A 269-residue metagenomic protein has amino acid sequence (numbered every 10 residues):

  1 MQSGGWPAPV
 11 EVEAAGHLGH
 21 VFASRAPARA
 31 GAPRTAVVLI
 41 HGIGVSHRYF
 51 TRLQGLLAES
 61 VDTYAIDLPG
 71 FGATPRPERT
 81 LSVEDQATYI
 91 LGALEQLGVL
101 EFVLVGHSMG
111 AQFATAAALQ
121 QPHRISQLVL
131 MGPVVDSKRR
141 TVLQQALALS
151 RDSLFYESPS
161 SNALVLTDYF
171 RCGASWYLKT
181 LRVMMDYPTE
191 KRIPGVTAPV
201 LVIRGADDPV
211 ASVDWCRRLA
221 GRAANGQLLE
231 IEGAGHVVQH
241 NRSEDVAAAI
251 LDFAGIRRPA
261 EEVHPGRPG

Functional and structural regions predicted by a protein language model:
M1-V37, A58-V61, L100, R171 (+1 more regions): Alpha/beta-hydrolase fold catalytic core
S24-A73: Conserved HGGG/HGGXW glycine-rich cap/lid loop of the alpha/beta-hydrolase fold
D85-F102: Conserved acidic catalytic loop of the alpha/beta-hydrolase fold
Q112-Q120, R124-E157: Flexible "cap/lid" loop of the alpha/beta hydrolase fold
N162-K191: Hydrophobic, aromatic-rich cap/lid helix
T189, A198, S212-G221: Short alpha-helix in the alpha/beta-hydrolase fold that links the catalytic acid
G195-V196, V202-R204, D208: Short beta-strand/loop motif that positions the catalytic acidic residue of the alpha/beta-hydrolase fold
A234-D245: Catalytic histidine-centered segment of alpha/beta-hydrolase-like enzymes
